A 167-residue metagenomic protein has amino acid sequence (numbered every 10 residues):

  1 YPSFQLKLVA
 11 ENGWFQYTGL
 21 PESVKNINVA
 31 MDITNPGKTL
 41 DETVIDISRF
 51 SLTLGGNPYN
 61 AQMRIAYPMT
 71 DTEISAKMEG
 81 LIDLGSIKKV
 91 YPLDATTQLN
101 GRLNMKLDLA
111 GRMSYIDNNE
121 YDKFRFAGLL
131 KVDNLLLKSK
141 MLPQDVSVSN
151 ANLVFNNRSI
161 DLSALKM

Functional and structural regions predicted by a protein language model:
Y1-D46, F50, N57-I160: Membrane-proximal interfacial segments on either side of biological membranes
